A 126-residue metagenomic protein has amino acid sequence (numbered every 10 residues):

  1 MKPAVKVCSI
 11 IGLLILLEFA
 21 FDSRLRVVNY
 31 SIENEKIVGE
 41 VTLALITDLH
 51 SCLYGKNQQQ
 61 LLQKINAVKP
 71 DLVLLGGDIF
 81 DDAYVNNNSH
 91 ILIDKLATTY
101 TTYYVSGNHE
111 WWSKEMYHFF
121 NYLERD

Functional and structural regions predicted by a protein language model:
M1-I37: N-terminal membrane-anchoring alpha-helices
G39-D126: Membrane-embedded segments
